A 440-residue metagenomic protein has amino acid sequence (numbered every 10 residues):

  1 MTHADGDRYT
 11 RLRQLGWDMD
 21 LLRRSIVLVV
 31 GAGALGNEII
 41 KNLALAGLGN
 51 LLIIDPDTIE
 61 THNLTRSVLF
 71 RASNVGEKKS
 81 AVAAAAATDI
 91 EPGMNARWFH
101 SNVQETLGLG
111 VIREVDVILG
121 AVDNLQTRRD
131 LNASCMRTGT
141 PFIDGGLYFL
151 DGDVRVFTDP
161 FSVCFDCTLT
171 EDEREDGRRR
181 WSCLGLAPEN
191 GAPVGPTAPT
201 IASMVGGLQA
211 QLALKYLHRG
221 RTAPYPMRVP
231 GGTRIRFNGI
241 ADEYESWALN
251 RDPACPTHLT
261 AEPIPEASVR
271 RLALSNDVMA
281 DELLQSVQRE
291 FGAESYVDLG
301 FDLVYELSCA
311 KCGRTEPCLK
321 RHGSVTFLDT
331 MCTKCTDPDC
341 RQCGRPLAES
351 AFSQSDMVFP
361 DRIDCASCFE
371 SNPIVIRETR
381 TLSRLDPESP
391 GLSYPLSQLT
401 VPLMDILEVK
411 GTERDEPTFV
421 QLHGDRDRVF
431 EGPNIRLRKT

Functional and structural regions predicted by a protein language model:
M1-L28, T61, R321-V325, S350-I363 (+2 more regions): N-terminal charged helix/coil linker that caps or initiates catalytic domains
L35: Hydrophobic/small residue at the entry helix of a nucleotide-binding pocket
L48-E91: Glycine-rich phosphate-binding loop and adjoining beta1-alpha1-beta2 segment of Rossmann-like nucleotide-binding folds
G76-R129: A structured beta-alpha segment of the ubiquitous adenosine-cofactor-binding alpha/beta core
V117-F157: ADP-ribose/adenylate-binding Rossmann-like module
S162-T200: The feature captures the short pre-catalytic strand/loop hairpin that immediately precedes and shapes the active-site
A187-G231: Conserved anion/nucleotide-ligand pocket segment
A248-R380: Cys/His-rich short segments
